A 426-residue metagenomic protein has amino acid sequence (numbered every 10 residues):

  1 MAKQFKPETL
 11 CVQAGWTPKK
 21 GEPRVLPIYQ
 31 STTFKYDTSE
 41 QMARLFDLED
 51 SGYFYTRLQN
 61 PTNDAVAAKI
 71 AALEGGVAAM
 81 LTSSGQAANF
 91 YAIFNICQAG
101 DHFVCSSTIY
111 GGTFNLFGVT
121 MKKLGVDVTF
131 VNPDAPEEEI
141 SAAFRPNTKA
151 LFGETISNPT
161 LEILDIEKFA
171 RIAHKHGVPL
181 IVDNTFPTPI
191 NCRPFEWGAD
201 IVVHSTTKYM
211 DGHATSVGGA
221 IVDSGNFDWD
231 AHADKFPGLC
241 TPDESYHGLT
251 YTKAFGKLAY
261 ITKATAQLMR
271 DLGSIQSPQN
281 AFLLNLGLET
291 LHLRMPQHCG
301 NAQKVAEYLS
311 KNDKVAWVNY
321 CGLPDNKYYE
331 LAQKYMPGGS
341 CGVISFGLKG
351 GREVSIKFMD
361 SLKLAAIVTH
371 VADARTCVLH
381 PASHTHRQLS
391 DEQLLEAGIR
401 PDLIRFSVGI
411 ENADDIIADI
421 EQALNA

Functional and structural regions predicted by a protein language model:
A2, C11-T17, A79-K311: Conserved PLP-enzyme active-site core in the AAT-like
A2-N60, A68: N-terminal "arm"/small-domain region of PLP-dependent enzymes with the aminotransferase-like
T33, S224-F227, L348-G351: Short loop segments at secondary-structure junctions
T38-F90, G112-T120: Conserved N-terminal alpha-helix of the aminotransferase class I/II PLP-enzyme fold
G75, N147, K314-W317, L364 (+1 more regions): Glycine-centered tight turns that cap/initiate beta-strands
G118-V119, D127-V128, P146-K149, R294 (+3 more regions): PLP-dependent enzyme catalytic core of the Aspartate aminotransferase-like
V222, S345-G347, S407-G409: Short hydrophobic/aromatic beta-strand micro-patches that form the beta-sheet surface supporting nucleotide- or nucleic
L272-I275, Q279-A281, L286, T290 (+4 more regions): Conserved small-domain helix->loop->beta segment predominantly found in fold-type I
